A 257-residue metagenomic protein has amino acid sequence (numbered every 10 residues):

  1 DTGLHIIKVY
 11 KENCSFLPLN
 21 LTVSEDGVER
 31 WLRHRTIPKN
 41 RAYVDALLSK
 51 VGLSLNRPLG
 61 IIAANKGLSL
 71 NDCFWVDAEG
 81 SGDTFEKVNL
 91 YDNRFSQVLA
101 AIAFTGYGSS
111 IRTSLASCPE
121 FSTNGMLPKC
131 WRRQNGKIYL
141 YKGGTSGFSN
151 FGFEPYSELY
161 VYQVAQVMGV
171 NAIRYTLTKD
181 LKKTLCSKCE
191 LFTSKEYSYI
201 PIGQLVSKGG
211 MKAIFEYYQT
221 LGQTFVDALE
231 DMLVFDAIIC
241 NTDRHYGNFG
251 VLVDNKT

Functional and structural regions predicted by a protein language model:
D1-V234, I238-N241, L252-T257: Phosphate/dinucleotide-binding and metal-coordinating scaffold of catalytic cores in nucleotide-dependent enzymes
H245-G250: Canonical protein kinase catalytic loop motif
